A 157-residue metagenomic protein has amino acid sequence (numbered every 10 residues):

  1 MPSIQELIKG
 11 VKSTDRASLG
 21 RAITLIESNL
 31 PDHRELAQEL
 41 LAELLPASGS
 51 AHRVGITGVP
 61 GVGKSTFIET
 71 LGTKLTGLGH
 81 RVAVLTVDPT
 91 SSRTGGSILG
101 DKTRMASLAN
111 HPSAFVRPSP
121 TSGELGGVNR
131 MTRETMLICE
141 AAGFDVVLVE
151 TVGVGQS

Functional and structural regions predicted by a protein language model:
S3-V54, V62, I68-S157: Nucleotide-state-sensitive switch-loop elements of NTP-binding domains
T57: Residues at the beta-strand->loop junction immediately N-terminal to the Walker
